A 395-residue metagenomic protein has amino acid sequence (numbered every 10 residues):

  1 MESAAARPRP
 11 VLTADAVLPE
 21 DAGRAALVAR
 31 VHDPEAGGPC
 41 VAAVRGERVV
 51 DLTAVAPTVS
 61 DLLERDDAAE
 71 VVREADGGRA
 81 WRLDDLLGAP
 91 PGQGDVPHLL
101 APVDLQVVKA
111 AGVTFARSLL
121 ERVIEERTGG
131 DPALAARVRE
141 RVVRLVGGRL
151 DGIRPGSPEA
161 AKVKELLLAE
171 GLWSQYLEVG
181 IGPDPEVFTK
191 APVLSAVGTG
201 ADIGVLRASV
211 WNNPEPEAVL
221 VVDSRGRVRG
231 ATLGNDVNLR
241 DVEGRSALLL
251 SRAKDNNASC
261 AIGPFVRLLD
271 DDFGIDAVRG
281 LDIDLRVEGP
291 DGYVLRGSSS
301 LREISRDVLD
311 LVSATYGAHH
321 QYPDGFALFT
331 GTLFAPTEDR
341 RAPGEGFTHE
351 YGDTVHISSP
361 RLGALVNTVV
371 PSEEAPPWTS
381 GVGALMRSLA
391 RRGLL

Functional and structural regions predicted by a protein language model:
E2-A26, P34, G38, E215 (+1 more regions): Catalytic-pocket segment enriched in acidic/His residues
A5-D33, V44, E70-A277, L281-G289 (+1 more regions): Active-site microenvironments in enzyme catalytic cores
A36-V55, G226-G234, G292-G297: Short, well-ordered strand-loop elements centered on a beta-strand within folded domains, enriched for acidic residues
P39-G78: N-terminal cap/recognition module
D51-A54, D131, D307, G381: Poly-acidic low-complexity segments
